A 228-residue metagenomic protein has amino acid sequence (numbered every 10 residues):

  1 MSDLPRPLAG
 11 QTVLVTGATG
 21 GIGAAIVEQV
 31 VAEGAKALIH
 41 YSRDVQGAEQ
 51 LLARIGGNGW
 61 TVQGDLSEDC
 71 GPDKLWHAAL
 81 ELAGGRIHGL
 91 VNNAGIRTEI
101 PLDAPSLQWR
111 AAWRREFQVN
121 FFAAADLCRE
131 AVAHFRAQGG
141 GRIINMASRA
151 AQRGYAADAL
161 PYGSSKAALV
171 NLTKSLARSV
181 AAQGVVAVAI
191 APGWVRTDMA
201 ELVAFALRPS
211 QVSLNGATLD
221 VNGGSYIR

Functional and structural regions predicted by a protein language model:
T12, T19-G20: Conserved glycine-rich cofactor-binding loop
A35-Q50: Conserved glycine-rich Rossmann-like NAD(P)H-binding loop of the short-chain dehydrogenase/reductase
K74-E81, I100-Q118: Active-site Tyr-X3-Lys motif and surrounding loop/helix of classical short-chain dehydrogenase/reductase
I96-I100, R110-A112, I144-A168, T173-A182 (+1 more regions): Catalytic loop of short-chain dehydrogenase/reductase
C128-R129, K174: A short, exposed helix-loop element centered on a Lys and neighboring polar residues
A181, V186, S213-G216: Short, small/polar-rich loop/turn modules that mediate ligand/substrate recognition or access, typified
E201-V221, Y226-I227: C-terminal substrate-recognition "lid" of short-chain dehydrogenase/reductases
